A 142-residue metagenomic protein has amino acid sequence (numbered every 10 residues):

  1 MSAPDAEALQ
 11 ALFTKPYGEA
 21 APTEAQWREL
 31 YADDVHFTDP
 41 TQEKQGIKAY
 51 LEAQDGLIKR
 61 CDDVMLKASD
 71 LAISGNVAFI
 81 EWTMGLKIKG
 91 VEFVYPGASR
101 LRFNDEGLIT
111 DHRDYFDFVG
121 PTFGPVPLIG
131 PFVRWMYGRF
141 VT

Functional and structural regions predicted by a protein language model:
S2-D5, V35, Q54, L66 (+1 more regions): A generic structural signal for ordered secondary structure
S2-L30: Short acidic-aromatic low-complexity motifs
A3, F37, H112-Y115: Intrinsically disordered, low-complexity regulatory regions of eukaryotic regulatory proteins
P4-A8, A49, F93: Soluble or luminal CAZymes and related metallo-dependent hydrolases
Q10-F13, Y31, Q54, W82-M84 (+1 more regions): Hydrophobic alpha-helical core bundles mediating ligand binding, dimerization, or RNAP-core interactions
Y17-A20, D39, G90: Flexible interhelical turns and helix-capping residues at alpha-helix boundaries within structured domains
E24-N76: A solvent-exposed, acidic/Ser-Thr-rich amphipathic alpha-helical stretch
K59-M65, S69-T142: A beta-strand edge to alpha-helix "cap/lid" segment located at domain peripheries
